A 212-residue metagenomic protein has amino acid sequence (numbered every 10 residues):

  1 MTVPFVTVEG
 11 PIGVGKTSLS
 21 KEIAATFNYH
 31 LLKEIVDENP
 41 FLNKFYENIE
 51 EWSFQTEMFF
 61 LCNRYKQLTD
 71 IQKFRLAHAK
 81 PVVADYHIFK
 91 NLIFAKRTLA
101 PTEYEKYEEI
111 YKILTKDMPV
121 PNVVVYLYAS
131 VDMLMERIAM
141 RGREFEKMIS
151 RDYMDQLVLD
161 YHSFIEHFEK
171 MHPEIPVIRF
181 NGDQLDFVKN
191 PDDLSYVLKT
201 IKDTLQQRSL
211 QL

Functional and structural regions predicted by a protein language model:
V8: Hydrophobic anchor at the beta1->P-loop junction of P-loop NTPases
P11: P-loop (Walker A) phosphate-binding loop of NTP-binding proteins
K16: Conserved lysine of the Walker
L19-S20, A24: Post-Walker A alpha-helix
A25-N63: Conserved substrate/cofactor phosphate-moiety recognition/catalytic segment in nucleotide-dependent phosphotransferases
T56-P119: Glycine-rich phosphate-binding loop used to anchor ATP phosphates in small-molecule kinases, encompassing both
N91-H162: A glycine- and Lys/Arg-enriched "phosphate-lid" helix/loop adjacent to the NTP-binding pocket of small-molecule kinases
A139-L212: NTP-dependent small-molecule kinase module
